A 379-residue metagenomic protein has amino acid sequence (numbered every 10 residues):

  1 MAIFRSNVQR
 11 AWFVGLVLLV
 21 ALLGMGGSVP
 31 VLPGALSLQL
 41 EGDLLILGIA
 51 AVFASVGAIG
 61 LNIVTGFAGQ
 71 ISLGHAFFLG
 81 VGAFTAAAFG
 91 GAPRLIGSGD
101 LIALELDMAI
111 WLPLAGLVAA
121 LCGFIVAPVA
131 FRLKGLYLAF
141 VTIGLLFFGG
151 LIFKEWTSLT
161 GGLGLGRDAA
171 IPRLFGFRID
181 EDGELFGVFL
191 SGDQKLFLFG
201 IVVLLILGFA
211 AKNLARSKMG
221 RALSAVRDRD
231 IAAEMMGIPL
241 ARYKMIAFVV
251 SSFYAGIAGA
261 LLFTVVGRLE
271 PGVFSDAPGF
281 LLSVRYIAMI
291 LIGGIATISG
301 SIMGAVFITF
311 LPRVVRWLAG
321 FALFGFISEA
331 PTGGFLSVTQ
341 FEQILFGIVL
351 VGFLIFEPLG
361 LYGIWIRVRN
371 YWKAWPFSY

Functional and structural regions predicted by a protein language model:
M1-Y379: Transmembrane alpha-helices and adjacent helix-loop boundaries
